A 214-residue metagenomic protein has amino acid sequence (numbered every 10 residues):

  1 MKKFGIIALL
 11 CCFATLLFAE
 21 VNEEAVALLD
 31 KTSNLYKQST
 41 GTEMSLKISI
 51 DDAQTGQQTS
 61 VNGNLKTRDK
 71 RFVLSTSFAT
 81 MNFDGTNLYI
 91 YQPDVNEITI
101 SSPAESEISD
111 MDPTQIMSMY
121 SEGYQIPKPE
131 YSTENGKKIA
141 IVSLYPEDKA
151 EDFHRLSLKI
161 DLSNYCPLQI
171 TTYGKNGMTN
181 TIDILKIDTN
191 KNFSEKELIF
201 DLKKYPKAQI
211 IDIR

Functional and structural regions predicted by a protein language model:
F4-F13: Sec-dependent N-terminal signal peptides
L16-Q57, R68-R71, K204-R214: N-terminal leader/targeting segments and the immediate start of mature chains
I48, T76, Q92-P93, T171-G174: Beta-turn initiation residues at beta-strand->coil junctions
Q54, D94-N96, N176: Solvent-exposed strand-loop boundary residues in beta-sheet-rich modules
N62-M111, N180-T181: An acidic-aromatic
N87-Y145: Surface-exposed, polar helix/loop patches in the mature regions of secreted/periplasmic/lumenal proteins that form
P127-P206, I211-I213: Gly/Pro-enriched, hydrophobic low-complexity segments that function as extracytoplasmic propeptides/linkers
